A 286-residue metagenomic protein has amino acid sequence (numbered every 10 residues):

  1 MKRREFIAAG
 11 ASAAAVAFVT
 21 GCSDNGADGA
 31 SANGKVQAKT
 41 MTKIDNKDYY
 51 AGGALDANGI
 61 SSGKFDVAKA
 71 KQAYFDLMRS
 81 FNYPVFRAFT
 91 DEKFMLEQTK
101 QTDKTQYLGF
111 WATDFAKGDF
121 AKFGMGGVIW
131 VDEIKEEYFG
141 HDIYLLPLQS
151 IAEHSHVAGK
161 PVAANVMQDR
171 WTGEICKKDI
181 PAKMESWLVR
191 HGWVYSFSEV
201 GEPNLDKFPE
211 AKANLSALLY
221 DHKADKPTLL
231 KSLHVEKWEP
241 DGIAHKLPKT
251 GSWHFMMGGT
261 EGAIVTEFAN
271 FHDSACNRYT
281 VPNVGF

Functional and structural regions predicted by a protein language model:
E5-D24, G242: N-terminal export signals
C22-A32: Bacterial Sec-dependent N-terminal signal peptides
G34-F139: A short, N-terminal "cap"/entry segment at the start of jelly-roll beta-barrel domains of the cupin/DSBH fold
K135-E137, H141-A158, A163: Short, well-structured hydrophobic secondary-structure segments
L146, V235-G259: Conserved metal-binding segment of the jelly-roll/cupin
L146-P147, K160-K207, A213: Glycine- and acidic-residue-biased ligand/ion/polar-headgroup-sensing regions
I151-E153, V194-S198, E267: Short hydrophobic/aromatic-rich beta-strand segments that constitute the beta-sheet cores of beta-sandwich/beta-barrel
G201-H234, W253-F286: Double-stranded beta-helix
